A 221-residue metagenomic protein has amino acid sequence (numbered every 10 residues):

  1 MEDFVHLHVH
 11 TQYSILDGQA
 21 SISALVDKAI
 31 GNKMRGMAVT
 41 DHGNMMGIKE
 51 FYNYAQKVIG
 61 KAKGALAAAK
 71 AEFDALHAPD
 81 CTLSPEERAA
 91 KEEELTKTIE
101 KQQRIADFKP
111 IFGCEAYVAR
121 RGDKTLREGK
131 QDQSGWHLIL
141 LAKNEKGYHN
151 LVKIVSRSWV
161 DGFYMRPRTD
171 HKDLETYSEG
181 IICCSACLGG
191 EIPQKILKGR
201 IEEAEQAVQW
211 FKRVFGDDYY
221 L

Functional and structural regions predicted by a protein language model:
M1-L221: Phosphodiester-processing cores and adjacent nucleic acid-binding clamps
